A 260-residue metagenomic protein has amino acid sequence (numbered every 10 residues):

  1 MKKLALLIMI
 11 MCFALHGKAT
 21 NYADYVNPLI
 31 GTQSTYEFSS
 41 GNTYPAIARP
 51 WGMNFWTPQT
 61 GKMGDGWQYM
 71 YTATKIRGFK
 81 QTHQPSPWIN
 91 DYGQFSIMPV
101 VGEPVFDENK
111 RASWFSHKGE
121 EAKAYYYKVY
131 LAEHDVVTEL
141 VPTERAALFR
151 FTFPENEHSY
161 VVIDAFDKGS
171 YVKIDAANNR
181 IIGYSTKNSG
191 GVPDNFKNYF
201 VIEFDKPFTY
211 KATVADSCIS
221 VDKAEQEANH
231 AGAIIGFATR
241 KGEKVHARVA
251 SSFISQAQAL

Functional and structural regions predicted by a protein language model:
M1-T20: Bacterial Sec-dependent N-terminal signal peptides
T20-L260: Accessory carbohydrate-recognition regions in carbohydrate-active enzymes
